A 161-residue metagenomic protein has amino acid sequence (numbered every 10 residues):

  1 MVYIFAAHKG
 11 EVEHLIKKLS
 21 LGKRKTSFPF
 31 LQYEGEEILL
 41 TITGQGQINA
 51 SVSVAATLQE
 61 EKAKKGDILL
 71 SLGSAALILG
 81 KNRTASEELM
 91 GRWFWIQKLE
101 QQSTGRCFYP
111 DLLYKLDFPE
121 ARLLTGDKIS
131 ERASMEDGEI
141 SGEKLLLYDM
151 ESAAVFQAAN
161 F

Functional and structural regions predicted by a protein language model:
M1-Y3, I38: Extreme N-terminal starter segment of soluble prokaryotic enzymes
A6-H8, Q97: Short beta-strand/turn micro-motifs composed of small residues that flank or help shape donor/cofactor-binding pockets
H8-K9, S152: Helix N-cap/beta->alpha junction signal
E11-L15, N49: Short N-terminal binding/cap micro-motifs at the start of the first secondary-structure element
H14-K23, Y33-E37: A short, Lys/Arg-enriched amphipathic alpha-helix followed by its capping loop at the start of a domain
T26-F161: Glycine-rich phosphate- or other oxyanion-binding loops that anchor nucleotides, phosphorylated ligands
